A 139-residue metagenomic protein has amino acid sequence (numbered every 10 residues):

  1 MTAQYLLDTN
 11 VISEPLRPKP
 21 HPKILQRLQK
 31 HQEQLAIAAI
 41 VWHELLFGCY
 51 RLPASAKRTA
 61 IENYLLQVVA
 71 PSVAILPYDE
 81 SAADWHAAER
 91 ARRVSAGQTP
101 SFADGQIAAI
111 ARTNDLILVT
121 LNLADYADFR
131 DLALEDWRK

Functional and structural regions predicted by a protein language model:
T2-L6, L16, P22-A109, T113 (+2 more regions): PIN-domain endoribonuclease scaffold, especially VapC-family toxins
L121-D125: C-terminal structural segments of small proteins and small subunits
